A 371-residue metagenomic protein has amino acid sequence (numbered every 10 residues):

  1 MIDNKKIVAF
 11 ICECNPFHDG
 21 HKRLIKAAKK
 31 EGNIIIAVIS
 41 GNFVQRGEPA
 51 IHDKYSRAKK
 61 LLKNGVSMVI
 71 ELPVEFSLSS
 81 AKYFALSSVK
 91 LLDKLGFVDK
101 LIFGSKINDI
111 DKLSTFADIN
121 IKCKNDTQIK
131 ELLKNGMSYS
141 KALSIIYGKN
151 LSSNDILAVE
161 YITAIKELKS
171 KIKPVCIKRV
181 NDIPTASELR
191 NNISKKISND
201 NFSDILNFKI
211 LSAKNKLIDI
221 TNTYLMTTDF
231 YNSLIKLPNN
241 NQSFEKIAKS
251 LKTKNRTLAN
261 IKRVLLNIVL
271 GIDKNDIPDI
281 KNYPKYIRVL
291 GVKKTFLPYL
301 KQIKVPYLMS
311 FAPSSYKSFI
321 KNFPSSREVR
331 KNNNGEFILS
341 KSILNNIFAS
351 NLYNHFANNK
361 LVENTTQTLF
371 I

Functional and structural regions predicted by a protein language model:
M1-R57: N-terminal catalytic cores of NTP/NDP-binding nucleotidyl/phosphoryl-transfer enzymes
K6-I7, V38-I39, V69-L72, I145-I146: A generic short-segment signal for beta-strand/edge and adjacent turn/coil regions
I11-C12, V44-Q45, L61, E75-F76 (+1 more regions): Short, contiguous strand/loop micro-motifs
K26-K29, A58-L62, T163-K166, R190: Class I S-adenosyl-L-methionine
K59-P73: A glycine-rich helix N-cap at a beta->alpha junction
E71-I371: Active-site cores that bind ATP or allylic diphosphates and position pyrophosphate for catalysis
